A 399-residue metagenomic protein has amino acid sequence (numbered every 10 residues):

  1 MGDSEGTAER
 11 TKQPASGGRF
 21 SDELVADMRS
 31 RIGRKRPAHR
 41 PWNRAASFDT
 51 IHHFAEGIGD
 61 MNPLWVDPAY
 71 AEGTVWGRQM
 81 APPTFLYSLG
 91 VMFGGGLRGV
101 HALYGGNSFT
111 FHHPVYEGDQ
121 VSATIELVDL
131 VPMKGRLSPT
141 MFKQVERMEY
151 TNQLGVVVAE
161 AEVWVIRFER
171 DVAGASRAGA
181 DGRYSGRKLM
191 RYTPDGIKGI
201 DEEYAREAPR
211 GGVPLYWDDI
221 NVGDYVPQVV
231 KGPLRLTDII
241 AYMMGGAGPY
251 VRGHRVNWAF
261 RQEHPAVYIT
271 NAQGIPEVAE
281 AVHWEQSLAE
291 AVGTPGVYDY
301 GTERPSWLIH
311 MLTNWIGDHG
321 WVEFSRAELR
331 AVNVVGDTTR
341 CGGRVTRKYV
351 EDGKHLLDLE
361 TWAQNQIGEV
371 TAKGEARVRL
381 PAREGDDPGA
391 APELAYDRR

Functional and structural regions predicted by a protein language model:
G2-G106, V172-H319, R383-R399: Hot-dog-fold acyl-thioester-processing enzymes
R44, F109, V163, G232 (+2 more regions): Generic detection of short hydrophobic beta-strand segments and adjacent strand-loop junctions
G99, G155-V157, G368-G374: Short glycine/proline-enriched turn or capping motifs at secondary-structure junctions
G105-L154, E162, G223, G320-I367: Hydrophobic beta-sheet segments that form the core/acyl-binding groove of ACP/CoA-dependent acyl-chain-processing
V131-M133, V156, D171, L236 (+3 more regions): Residue-level signal for secondary-structure boundary sites
M141-R147, T151, A161-Y184, R377-A382: Flexible glycine-rich active-site/ligand-binding loops centered on an Asp-His dyad
A159-A161, P227, A372: A structural microfeature
W164-I166, S325, G342-Y349, L356 (+5 more regions): Ligand-binding pocket scaffold of soluble enzyme catalytic domains
